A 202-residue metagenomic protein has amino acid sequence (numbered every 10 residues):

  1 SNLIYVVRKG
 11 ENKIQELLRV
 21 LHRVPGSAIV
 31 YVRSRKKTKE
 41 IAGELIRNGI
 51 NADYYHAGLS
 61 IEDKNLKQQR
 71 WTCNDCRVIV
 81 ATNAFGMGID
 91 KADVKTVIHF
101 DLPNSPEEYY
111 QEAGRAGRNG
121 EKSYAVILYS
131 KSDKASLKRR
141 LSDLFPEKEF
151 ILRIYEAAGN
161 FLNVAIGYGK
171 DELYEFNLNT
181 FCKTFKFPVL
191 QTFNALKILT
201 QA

Functional and structural regions predicted by a protein language model:
S1-K186, L190, N194-A202: Helicase motor core with emphasis on the C-terminal RecA-like subdomain
